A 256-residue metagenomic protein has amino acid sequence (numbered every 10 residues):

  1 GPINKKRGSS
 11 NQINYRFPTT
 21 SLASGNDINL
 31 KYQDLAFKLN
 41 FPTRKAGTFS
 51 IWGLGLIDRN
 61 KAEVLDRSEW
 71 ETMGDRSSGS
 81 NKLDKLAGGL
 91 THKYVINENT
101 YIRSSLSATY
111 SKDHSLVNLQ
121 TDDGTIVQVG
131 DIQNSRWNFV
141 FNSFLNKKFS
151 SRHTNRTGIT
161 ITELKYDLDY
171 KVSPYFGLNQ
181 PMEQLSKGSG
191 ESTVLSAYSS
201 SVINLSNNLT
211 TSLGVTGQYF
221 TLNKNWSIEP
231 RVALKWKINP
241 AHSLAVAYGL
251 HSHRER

Functional and structural regions predicted by a protein language model:
G1-K6, L35-F41, T91, L195-N204 (+2 more regions): Feature captures outer-membrane beta-barrel proteins of Gram-negative bacteria and organelles
G1-N81: Periplasmic-side early beta-strands and strand-to-turn transitions of outer-membrane beta-barrels
N11-S21, T210-N223, I228, H251: Transmembrane beta-strand segments that form the barrel wall of outer-membrane beta-barrel proteins
N40-D58, G79-N223: Face-selective signature of the C-terminal outer-membrane beta-barrel domain
L65-R67, K112-H114, V172-S173, T221-N223 (+2 more regions): Surface-exposed extracellular loop regions of Gram-negative outer-membrane beta-barrel proteins, predominantly
E69-W70, D75-H92, G188-G190, A241-S243 (+1 more regions): Outer-membrane beta-barrel signature, preferentially recognizing the C-terminal barrel domain of Gram-negative
